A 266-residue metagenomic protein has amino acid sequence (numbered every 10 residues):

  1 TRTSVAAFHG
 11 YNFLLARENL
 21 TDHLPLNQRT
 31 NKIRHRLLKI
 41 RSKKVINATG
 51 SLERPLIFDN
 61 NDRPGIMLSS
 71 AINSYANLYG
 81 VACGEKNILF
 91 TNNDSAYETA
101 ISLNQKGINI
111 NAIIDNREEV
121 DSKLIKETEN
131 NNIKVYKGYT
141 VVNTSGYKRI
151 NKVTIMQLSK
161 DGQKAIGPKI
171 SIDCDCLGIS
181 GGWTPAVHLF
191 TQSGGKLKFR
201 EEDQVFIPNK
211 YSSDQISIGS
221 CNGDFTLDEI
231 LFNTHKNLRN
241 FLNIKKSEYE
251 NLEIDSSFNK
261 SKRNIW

Functional and structural regions predicted by a protein language model:
T1-W266: Residues forming the flavin
